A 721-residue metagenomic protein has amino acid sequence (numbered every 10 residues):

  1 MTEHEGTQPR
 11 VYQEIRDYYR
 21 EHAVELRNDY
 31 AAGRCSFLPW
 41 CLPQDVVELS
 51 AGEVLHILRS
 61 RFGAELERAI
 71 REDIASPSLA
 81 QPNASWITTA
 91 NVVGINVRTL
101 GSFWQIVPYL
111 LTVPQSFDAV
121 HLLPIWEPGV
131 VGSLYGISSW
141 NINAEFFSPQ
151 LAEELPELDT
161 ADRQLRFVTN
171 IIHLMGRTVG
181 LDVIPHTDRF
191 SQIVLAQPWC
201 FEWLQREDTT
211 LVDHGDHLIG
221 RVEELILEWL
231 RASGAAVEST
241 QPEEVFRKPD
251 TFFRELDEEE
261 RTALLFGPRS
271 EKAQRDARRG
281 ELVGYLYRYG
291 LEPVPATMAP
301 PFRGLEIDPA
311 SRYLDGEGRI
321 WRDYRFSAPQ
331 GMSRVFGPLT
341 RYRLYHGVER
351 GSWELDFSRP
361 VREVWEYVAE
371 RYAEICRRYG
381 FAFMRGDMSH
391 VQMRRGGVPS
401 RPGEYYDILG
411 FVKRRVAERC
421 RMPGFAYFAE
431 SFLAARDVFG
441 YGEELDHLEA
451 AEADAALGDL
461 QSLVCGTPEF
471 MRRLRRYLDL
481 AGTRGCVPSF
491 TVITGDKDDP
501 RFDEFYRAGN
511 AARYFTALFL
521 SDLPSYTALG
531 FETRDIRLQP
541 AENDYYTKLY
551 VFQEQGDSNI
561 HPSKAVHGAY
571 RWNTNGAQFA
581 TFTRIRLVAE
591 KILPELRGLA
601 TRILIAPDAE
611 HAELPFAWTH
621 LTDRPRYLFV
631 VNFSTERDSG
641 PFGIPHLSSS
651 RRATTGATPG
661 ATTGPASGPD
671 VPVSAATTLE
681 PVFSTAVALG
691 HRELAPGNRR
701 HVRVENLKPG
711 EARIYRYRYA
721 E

Functional and structural regions predicted by a protein language model:
T2-T178, H186-T187, I193, T210-H214 (+6 more regions): N-terminal structural segment of carbohydrate-active enzymes
E3-P9, E14-I15, L26, G33-S36 (+3 more regions): Active-site-proximal helices and loops of the catalytic beta/alpha 8
V93-I95, V120-L122, V179-L181, M384 (+2 more regions): Hydrophobic faces of well-ordered beta-strands that scaffold small-molecule active sites in alpha/beta enzyme cores
P185, I375-R395: Active-site groove signature of glycoside hydrolases
G347-E354, S389-V391, L480-R507: Active-site clefts of carbohydrate-active enzymes
Y514-Q539: Substrate-binding cleft of secreted/luminal carbohydrate-active enzymes
L599-R652, P669: Carbohydrate-binding surface patches
S650-P672: Intrinsically disordered, low-complexity terminal tails and inter-domain linkers enriched for S/T/G/P/D/E
